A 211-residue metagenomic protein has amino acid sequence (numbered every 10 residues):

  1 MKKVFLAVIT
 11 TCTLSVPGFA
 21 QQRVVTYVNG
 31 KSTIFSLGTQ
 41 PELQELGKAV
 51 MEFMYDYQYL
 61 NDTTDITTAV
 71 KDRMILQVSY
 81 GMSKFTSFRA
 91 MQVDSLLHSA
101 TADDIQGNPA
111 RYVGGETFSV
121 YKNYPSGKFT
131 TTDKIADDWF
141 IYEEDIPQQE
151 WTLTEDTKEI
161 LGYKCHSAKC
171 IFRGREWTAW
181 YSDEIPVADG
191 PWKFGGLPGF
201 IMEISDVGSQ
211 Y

Functional and structural regions predicted by a protein language model:
M1-V28: Bacterial Sec-dependent N-terminal signal peptides
Q22-Y211: Extended soluble regions of mature proteins
